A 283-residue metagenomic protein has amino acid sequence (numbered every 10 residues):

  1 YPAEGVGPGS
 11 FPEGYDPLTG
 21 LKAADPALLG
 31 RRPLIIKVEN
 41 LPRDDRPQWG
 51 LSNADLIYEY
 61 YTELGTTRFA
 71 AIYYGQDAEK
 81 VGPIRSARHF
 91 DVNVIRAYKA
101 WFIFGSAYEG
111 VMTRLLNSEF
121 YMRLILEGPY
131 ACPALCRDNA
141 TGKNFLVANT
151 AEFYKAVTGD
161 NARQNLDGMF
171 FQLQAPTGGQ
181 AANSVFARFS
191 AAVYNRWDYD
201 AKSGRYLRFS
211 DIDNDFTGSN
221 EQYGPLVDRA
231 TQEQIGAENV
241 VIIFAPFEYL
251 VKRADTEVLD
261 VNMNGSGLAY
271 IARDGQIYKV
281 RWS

Functional and structural regions predicted by a protein language model:
Y1-A54, Y58, E63-S283: A surface/extracellular/periplasmic glyco- and lipid-processing/surface-interacting theme
